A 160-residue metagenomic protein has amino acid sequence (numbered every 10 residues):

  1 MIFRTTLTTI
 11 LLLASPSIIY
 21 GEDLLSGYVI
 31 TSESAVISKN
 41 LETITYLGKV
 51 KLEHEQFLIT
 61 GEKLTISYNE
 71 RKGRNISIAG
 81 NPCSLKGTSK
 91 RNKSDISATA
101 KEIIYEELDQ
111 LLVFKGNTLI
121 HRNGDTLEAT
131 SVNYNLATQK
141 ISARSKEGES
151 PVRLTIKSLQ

Functional and structural regions predicted by a protein language model:
M1-T9, L13-Q160: Mature-chain termini and adjacent capping regions
